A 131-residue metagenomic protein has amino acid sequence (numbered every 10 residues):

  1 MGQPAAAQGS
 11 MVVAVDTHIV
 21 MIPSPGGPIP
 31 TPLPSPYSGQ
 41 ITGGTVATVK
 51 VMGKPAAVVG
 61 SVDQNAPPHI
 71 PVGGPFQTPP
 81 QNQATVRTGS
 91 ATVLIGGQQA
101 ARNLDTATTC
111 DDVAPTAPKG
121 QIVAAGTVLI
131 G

Functional and structural regions predicted by a protein language model:
M1-G131: Intrinsically disordered, low-complexity proline/glycine-rich segments
